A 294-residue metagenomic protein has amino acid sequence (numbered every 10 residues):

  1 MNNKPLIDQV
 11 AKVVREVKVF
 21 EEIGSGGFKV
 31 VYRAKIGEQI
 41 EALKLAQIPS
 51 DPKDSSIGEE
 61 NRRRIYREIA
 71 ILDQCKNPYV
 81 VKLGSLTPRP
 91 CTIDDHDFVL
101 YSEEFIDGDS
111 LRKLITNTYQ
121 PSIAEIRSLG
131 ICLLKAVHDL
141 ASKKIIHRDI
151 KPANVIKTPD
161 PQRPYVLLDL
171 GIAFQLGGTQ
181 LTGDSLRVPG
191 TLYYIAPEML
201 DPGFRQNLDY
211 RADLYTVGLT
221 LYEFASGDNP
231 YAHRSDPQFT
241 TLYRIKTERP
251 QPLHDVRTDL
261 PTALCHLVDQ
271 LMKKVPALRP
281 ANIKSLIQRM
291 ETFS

Functional and structural regions predicted by a protein language model:
F20-G26, V31: Protein kinase glycine-rich loop
S55-Q74: AlphaC helix of the eukaryotic protein kinase fold
K76-L86: Conserved HxN/HPN-centered segment at the entrance to the catalytic loop of eukaryotic protein kinase-like domains
I93-S110: Conserved short submotifs of the Hanks-type protein kinase catalytic core that shape the nucleotide-binding pocket
L129-G130: Activation segment signature within eukaryotic-like protein kinase domains
A141-T158: Catalytic-loop of the protein kinase fold
S185-M199: Conserved activation segment of eukaryotic-like protein kinases, specifically the C-terminal portion of the activation
